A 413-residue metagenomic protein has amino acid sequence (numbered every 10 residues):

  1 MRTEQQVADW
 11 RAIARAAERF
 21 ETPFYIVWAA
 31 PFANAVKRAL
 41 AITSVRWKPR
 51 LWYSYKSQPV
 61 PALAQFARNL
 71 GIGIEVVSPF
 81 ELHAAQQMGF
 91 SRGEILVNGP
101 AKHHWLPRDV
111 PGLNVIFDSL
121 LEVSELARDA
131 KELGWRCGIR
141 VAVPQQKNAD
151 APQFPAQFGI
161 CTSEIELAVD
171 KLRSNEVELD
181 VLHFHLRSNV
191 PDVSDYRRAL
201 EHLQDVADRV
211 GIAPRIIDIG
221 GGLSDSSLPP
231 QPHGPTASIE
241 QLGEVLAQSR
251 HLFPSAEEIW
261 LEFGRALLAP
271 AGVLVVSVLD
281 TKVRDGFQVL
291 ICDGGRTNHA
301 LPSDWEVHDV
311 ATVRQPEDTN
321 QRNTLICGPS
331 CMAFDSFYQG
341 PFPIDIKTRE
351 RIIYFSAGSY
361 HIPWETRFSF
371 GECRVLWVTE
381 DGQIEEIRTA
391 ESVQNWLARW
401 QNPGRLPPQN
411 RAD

Functional and structural regions predicted by a protein language model:
M1-W135, S174, E178, D208-A213 (+1 more regions): A charged N-terminal "starter" segment
A12, W28-P31, A35, A39 (+17 more regions): General structural feature for long, well-ordered alpha-helical segments within catalytic domains of soluble enzymes
P31, S57-P59, F80-E81, A101-H103 (+8 more regions): Active-site-proximal loop/turn and secondary-structure-junction residues that shape catalytic pockets, frequently
F32, K56, S78, I139 (+5 more regions): Conserved, mostly hydrophobic/aromatic
K37, E258-D413: Charged (often Lys/Glu-rich) extended helix/loop segments that serve as interaction or gating elements
S54, N98, R140, H185 (+5 more regions): Generic beta-strand/beta-sheet core signal
R136-A142: ATP-grasp fold ATP-binding core
V143-D280: Active-site loop/helix belt of alpha/beta enzymes
